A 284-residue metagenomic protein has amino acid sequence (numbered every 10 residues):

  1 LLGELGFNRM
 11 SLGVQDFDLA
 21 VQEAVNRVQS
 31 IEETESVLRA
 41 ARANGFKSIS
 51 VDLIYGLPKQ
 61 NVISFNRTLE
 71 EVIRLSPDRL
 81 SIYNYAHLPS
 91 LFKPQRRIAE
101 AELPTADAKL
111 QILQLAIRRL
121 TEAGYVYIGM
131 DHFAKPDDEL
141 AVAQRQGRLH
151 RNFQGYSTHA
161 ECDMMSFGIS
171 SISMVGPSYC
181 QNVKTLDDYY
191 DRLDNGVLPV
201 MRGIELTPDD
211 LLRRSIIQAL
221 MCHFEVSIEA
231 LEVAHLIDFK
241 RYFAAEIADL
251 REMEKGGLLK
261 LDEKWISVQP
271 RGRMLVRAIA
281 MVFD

Functional and structural regions predicted by a protein language model:
L1-K240: C-terminal scaffold of the Radical SAM
L231, E246-G256: Basic amphipathic alpha-helical segments that dock to polyanions
Y242-A244: Amphipathic alpha-helical substructures
A248, D262-K264, D284: Generic structural signal for short, solvent-exposed loop/turn connectors between secondary structure elements
E254-K264: A short, conserved structural fragment
W265-Q269: Minor-groove-contacting beta-hairpin "wing" of winged helix-turn-helix DNA-binding domains
R271-D284: Short, amphipathic alpha-helical interaction segments positioned at domain boundaries
